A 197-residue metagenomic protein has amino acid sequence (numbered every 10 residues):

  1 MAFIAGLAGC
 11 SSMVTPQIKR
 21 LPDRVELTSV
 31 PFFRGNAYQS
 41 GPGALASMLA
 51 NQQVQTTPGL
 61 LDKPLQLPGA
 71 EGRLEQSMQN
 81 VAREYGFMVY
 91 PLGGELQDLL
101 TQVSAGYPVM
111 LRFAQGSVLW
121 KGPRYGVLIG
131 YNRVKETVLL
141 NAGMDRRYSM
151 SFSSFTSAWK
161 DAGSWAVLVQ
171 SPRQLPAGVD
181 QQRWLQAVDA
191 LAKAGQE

Functional and structural regions predicted by a protein language model:
M1-F3: N-terminal export leaders
L7-E71, M110, Q115, V134 (+3 more regions): Active-site-adjacent structural segments surrounding the nucleophilic cysteine of cysteine proteases and isopeptidases
S11-V14, N132-E197: Noncatalytic regulatory segments and standalone regulatory/sensor domains
G41-L49, P58, D62, E75-Q79 (+4 more regions): Extracytoplasmic/secreted envelope proteins and their assembly/folding machinery, especially bacterial periplasmic
L67-D98: Mid-chain, structured segments of secreted extracytoplasmic proteins
R83, V103, K160: Anion (oxyanion) recognition and catalysis
M88-N141: Active-site-adjacent substructure of cysteine-protease-like catalytic cores
